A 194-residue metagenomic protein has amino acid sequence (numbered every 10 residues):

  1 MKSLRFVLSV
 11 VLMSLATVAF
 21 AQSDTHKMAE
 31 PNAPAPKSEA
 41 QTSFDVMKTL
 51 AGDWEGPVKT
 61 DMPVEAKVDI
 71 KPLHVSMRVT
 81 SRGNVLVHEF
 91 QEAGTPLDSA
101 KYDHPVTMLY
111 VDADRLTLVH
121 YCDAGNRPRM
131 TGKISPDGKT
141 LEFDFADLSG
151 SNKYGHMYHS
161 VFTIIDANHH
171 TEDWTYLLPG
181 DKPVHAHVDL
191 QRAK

Functional and structural regions predicted by a protein language model:
M1-L8: Bacterial N-terminal signal peptides that target proteins for export
S9-T17: Bacterial N-terminal signal peptides
Q22-K194: Hydrophobic small-molecule pocket/channel-lining residues, especially in calycin-type beta-barrels
